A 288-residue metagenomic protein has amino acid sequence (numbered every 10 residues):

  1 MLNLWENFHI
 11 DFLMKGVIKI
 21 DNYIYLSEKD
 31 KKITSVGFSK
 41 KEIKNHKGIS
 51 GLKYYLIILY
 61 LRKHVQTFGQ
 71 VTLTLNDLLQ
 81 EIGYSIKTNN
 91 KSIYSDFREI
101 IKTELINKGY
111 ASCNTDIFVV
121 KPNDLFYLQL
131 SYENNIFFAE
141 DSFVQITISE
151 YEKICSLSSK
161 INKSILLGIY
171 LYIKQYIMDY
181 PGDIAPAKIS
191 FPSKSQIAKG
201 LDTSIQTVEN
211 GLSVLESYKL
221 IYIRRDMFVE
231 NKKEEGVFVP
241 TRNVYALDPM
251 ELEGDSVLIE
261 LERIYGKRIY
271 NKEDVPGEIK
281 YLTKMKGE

Functional and structural regions predicted by a protein language model:
M1-E288: Electropositive, intrinsically flexible nucleic-acid-contacting patches
